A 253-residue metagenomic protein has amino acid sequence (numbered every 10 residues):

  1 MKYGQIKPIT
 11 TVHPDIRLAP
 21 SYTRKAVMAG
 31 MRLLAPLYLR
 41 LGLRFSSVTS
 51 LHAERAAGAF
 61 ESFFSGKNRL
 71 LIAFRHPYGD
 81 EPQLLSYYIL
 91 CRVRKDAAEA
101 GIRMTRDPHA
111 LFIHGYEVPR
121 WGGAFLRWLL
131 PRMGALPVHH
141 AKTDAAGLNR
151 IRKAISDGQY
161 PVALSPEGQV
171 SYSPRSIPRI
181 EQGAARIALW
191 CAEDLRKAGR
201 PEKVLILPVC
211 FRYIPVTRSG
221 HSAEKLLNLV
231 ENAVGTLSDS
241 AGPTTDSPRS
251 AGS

Functional and structural regions predicted by a protein language model:
P8-P14, T23, V27-S253: Soluble catalytic domains of membrane acyltransferases
